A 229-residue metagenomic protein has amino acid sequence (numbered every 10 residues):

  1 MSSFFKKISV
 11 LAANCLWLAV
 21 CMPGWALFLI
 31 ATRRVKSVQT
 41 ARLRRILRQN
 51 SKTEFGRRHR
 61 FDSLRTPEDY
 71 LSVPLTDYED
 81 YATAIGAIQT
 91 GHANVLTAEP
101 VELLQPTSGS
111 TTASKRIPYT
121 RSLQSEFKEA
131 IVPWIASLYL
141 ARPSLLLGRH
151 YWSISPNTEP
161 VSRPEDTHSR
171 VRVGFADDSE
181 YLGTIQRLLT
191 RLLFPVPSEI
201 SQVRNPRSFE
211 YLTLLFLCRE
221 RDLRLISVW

Functional and structural regions predicted by a protein language model:
S2-R33, S37-V38, L43-W229: Active-site phosphate/ATP/adenylate-binding loop shared across adenylate-forming ligases
